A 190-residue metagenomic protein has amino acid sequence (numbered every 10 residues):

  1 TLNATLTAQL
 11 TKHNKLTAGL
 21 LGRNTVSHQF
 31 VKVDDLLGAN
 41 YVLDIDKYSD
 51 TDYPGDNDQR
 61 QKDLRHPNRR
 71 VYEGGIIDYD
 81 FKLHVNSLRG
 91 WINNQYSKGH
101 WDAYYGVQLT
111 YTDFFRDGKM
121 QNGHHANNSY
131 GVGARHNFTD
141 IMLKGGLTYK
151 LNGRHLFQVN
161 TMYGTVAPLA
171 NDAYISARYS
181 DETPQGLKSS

Functional and structural regions predicted by a protein language model:
T1-K119, M142, T148-K150, Q158-N160: Face-selective signature of the C-terminal outer-membrane beta-barrel domain
V33-L43, Y48, K119-Y130, A173-T183: Flexible, surface-exposed loop regions and adjacent strand-edge segments of Gram-negative outer-membrane beta-barrel
R60-N68, D113-H124, R135, Y149 (+1 more regions): Surface-exposed extracellular loop regions of Gram-negative outer-membrane beta-barrel proteins, predominantly
I77, Y130-G131: Charged/polar positions within long, soluble alpha-helices
K82, G133-R135: Residue-level "hotspot" positions that anchor or transmit function at local structural transition points
